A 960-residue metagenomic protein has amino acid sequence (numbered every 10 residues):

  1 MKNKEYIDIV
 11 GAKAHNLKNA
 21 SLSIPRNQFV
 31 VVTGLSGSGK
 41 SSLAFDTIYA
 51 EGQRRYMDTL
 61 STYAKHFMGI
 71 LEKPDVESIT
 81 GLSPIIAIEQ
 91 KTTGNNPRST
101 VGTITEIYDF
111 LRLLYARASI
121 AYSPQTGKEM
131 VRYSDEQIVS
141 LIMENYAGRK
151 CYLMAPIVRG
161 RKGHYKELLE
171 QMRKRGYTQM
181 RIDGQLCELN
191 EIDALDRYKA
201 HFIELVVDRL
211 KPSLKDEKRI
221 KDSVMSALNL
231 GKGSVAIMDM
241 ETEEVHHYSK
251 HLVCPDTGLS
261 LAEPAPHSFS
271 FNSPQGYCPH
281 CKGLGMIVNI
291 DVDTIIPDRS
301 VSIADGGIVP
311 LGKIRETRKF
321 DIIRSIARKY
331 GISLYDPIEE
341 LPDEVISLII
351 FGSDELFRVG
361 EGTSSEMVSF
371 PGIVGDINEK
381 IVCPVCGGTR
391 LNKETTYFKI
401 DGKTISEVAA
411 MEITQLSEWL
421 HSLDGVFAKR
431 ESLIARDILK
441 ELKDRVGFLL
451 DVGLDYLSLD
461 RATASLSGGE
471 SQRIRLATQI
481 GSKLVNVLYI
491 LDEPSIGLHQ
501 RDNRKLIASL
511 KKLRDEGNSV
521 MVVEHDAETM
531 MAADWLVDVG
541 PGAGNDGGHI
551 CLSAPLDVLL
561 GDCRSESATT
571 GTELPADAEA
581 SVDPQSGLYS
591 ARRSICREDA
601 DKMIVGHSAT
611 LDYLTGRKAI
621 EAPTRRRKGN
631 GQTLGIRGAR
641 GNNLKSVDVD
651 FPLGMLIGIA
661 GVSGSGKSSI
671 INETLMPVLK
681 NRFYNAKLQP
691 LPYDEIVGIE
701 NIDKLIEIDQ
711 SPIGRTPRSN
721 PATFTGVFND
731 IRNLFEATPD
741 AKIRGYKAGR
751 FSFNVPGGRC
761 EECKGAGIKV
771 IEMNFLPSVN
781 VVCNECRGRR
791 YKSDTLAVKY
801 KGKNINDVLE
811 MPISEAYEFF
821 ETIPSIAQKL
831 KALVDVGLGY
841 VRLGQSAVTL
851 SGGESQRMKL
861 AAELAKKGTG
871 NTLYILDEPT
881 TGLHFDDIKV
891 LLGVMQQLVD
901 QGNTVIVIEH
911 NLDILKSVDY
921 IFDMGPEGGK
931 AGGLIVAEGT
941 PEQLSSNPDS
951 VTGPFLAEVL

Functional and structural regions predicted by a protein language model:
M1-L960: Conserved phosphate-binding elements of NTP-dependent enzyme cores
